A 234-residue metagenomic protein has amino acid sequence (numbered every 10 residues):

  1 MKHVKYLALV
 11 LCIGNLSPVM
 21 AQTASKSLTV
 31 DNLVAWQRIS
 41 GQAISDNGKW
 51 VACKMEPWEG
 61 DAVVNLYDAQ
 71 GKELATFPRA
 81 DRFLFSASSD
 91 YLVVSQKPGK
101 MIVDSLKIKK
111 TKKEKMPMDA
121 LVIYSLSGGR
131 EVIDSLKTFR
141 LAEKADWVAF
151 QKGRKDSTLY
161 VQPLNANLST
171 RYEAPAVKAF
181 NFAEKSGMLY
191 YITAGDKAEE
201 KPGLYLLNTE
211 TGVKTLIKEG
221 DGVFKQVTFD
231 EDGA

Functional and structural regions predicted by a protein language model:
M1-S25: Bacterial Sec-dependent N-terminal signal peptides
A21-A234: Beta-propeller folds
